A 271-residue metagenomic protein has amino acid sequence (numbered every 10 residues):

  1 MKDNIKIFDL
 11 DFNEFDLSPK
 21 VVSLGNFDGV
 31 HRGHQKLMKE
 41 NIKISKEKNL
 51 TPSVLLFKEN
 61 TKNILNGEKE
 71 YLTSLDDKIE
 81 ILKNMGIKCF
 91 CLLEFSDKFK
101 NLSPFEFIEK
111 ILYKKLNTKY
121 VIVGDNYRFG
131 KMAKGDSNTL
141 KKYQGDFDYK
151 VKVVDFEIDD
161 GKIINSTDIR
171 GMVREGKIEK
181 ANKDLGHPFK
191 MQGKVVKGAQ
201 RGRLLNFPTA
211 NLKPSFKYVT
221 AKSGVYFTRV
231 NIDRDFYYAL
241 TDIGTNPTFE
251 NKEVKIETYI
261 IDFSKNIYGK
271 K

Functional and structural regions predicted by a protein language model:
K2-F12, C91: Short acidic-hydrophobic, aromatic-tinged amphipathic segments that line or gate anion-handling sites
D11-S74: N-terminal catalytic cores of NTP/NDP-binding nucleotidyl/phosphoryl-transfer enzymes
H31, L82, V121, A181 (+1 more regions): Residue-level signal for inorganic ion chemistry
V54, L92, V151-V154: A structural preference for short, hydrophobic beta-strand core positions in alpha/beta folds
L55, K69-E70, D76-M85, C89 (+3 more regions): Active-site-adjacent structural elements in enzyme catalytic cores
N101-P208: Classical nucleotidyltransferase
G198-K271: Phosphate/ribose-recognition catalytic cores of enzymes acting on nucleotide-derived substrates
